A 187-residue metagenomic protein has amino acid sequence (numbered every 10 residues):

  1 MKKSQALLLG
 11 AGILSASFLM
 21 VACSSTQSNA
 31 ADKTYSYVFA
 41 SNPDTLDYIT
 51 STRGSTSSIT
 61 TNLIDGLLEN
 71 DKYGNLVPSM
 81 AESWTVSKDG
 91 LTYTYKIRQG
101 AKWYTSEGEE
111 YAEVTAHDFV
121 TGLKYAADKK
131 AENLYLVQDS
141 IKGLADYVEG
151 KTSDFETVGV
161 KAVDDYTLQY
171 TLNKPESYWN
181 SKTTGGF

Functional and structural regions predicted by a protein language model:
M1-L9: Bacterial N-terminal signal peptides that target proteins for export
L19-A22: C-terminal motif of bacterial Sec signal peptides marking the signal peptidase cleavage site
S24-T26: Bacterial signal peptide processing site
V38-K88: N-terminal lobe/hinge region of extracytoplasmic solute-binding protein
A40-P43, S51, K72-Y73, D89-L91 (+6 more regions): Solvent-exposed coil/turn segments that connect beta secondary-structure elements in extracytoplasmic/periplasmic
I49-T52, A101-E110, E156-G159: Second-shell loop/turn segments in exported
E82-N133: Aromatic- and charge-enriched surface segment that lines or borders ligand/interaction sites
D118, A127-F187: Surface-exposed binding/hinge segments that line and control ligand-binding clefts or catalytic entry sites
